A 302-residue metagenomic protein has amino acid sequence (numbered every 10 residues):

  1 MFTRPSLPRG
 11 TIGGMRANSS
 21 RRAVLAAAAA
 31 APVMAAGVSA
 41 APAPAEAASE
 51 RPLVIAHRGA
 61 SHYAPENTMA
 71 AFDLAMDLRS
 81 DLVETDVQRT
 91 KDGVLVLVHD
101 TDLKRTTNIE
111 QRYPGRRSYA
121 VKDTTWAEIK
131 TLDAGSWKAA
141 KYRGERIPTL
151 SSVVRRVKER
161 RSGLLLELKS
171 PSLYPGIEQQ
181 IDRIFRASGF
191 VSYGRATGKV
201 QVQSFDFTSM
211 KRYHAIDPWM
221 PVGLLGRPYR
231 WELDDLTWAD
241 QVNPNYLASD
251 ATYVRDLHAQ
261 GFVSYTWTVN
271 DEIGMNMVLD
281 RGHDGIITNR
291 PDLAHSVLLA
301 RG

Functional and structural regions predicted by a protein language model:
F2-A27, M34-G302: Phosphate-group recognition and catalysis centered on beta-loop-alpha active-site segments
